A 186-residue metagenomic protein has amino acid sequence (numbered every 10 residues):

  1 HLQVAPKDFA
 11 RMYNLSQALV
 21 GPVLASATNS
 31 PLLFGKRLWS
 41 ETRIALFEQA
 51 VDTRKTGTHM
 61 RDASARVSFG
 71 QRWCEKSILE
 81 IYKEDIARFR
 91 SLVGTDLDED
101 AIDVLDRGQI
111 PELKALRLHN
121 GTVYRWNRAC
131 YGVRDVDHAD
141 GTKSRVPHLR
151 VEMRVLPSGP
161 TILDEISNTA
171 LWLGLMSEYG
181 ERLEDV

Functional and structural regions predicted by a protein language model:
H1, A5-V186: C-terminal accessory/tail domains of diverse enzymes
